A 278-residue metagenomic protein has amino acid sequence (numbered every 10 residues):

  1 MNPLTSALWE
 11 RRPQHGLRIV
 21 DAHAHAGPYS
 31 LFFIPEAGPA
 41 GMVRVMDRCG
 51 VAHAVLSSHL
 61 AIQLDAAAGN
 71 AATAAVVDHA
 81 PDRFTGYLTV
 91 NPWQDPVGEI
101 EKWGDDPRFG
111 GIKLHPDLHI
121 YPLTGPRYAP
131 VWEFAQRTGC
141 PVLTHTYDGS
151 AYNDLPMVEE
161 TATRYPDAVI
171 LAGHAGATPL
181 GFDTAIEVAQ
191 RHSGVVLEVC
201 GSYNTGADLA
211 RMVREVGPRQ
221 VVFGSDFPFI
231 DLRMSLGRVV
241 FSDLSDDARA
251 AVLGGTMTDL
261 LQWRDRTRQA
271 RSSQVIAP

Functional and structural regions predicted by a protein language model:
M1-A22, E36-H53, E215-Q220, R233-P278: Mid-to-C-terminal alpha-helical segments outside catalytic/metal-binding sites
I19-A22, V55-S58, Y87-L88, K113 (+3 more regions): Active-site neighborhood of phospho(di)ester-bond hydrolases with catalytic His/Asp-centered motifs
H23, M46, T73, V77 (+9 more regions): Conserved, mostly hydrophobic/aromatic
H25-A37: Acidic/histidine-rich helix-loop elements that form or flank divalent-metal/phosphate-binding sites at the catalytic
G27-S30, A61-D65, P92-D95, H119 (+4 more regions): Active-site environment of divalent metal-dependent phosphoester hydrolases
I34-M46, Q94-G104: Short, acidic/polar
A52-H53, A61-L143, D148-G149, R191: Active-site gating/metal-coordination segments in enzymes
P107-G111, T124-V222, V275-A277: Catalytic pocket-lining loop regions of alpha/beta-barrel enzymes, especially the amidohydrolase/enolase/GH5 lineages
